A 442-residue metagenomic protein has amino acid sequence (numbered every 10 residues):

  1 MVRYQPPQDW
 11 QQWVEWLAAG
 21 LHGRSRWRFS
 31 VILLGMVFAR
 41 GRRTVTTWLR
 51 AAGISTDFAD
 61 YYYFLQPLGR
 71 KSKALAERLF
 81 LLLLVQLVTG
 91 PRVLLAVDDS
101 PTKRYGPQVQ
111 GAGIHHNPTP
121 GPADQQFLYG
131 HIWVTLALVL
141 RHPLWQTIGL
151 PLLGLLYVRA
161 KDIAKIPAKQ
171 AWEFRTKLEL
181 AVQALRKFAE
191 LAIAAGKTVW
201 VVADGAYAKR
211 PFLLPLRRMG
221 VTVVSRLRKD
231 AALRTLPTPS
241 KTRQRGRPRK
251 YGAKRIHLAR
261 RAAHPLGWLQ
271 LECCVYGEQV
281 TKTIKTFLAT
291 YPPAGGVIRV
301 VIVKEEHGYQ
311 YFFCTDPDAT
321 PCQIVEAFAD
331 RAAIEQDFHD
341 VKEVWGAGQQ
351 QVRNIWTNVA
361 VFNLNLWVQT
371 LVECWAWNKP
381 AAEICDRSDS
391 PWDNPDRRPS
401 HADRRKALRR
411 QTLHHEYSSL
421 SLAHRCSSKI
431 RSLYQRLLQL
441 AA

Functional and structural regions predicted by a protein language model:
V2-L65: Gly/serine-rich nucleotide phosphate-binding loop at the start of the catalytic core of nucleotide/ADP-ribose-handling
V2-R28, H142-L156, Q170-L178, V182-F188 (+3 more regions): A short, flexible helix-boundary coil/loop motif
F29-F38, H307-A332: Extended, non-catalytic structural segments that build the interaction scaffolds of large macromolecular assemblies
W48, P91-Y105, L136, W200-A208 (+4 more regions): Short, conserved catalytic/metal-binding motifs centered on acidic residues
F58-Y63, T119-T198, P292, V297-Y311 (+1 more regions): Electropositive, glycine- and tryptophan-enriched low-complexity nucleic-acid-binding patches
G69-V158, K285: Active-site-proximal, Lys/Arg-enriched surface segment that forms a nucleic-acid-binding/basic interface patch
P101, A259-R261, P321-V352: Short amphipathic alpha-helical "interface-anchor" segments enriched in bulky aromatics
A164-Q244: Domain-level cores of phosphate- or acyl-group-handling catalytic modules
